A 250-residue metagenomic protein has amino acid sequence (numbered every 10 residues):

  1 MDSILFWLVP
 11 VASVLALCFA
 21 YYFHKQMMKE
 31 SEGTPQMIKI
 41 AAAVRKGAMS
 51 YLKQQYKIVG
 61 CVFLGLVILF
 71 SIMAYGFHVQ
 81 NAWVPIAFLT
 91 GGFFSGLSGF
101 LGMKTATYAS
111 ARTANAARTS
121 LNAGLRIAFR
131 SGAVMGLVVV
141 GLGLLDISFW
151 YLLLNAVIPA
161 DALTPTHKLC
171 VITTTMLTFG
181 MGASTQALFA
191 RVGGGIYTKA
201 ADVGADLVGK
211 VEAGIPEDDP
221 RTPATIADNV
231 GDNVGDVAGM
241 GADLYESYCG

Functional and structural regions predicted by a protein language model:
D2-G250: Hydrophobic, small-residue-rich transmembrane alpha-helices and their short perimembrane loops in multi-pass membrane
